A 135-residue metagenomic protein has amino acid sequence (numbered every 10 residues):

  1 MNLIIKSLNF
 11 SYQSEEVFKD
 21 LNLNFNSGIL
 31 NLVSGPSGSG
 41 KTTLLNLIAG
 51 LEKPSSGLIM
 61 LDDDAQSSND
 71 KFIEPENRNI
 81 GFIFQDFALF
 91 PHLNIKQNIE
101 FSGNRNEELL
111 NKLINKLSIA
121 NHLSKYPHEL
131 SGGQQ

Functional and structural regions predicted by a protein language model:
L3-I5, F18-D20, L123: Conserved structural motif at the start of ABC-family nucleotide-binding domains
S34-P36: The feature captures the beta-strand-to-loop junction immediately N-terminal to the Walker
A49: Helix-to-loop junction immediately C-terminal to a conserved catalytic motif
G57-S68, N106: Conserved ABC transporter NBD signature motif
A65-G81: ABC ATPase NBD coupling module
Q85, L93-S102: Short coil-to-helix segment of the ABC ATPase nucleotide-binding domain corresponding to the Q-loop/switch region
E107-L123: Conserved ABC ATPase "signature" region
Y126-Q134: Conserved ABC ATPase signature
